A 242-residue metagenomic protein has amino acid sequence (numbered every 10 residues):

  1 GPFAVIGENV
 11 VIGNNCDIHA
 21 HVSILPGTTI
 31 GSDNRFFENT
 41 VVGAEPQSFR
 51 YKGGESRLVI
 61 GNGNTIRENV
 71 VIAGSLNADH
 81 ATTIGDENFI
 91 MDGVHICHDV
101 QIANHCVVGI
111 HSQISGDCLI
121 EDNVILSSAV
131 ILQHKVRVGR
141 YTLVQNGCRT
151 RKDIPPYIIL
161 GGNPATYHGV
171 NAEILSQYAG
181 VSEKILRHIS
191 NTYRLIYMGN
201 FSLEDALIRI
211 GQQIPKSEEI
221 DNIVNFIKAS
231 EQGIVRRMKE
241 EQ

Functional and structural regions predicted by a protein language model:
G1-T166: Structural signal for interior beta-strand "rungs" in well-ordered beta-sheet cores of soluble enzyme domains
D33, N39, R50, G63 (+2 more regions): Terminal amphipathic alpha-helical/low-complexity segments used for targeting or macromolecular assembly
